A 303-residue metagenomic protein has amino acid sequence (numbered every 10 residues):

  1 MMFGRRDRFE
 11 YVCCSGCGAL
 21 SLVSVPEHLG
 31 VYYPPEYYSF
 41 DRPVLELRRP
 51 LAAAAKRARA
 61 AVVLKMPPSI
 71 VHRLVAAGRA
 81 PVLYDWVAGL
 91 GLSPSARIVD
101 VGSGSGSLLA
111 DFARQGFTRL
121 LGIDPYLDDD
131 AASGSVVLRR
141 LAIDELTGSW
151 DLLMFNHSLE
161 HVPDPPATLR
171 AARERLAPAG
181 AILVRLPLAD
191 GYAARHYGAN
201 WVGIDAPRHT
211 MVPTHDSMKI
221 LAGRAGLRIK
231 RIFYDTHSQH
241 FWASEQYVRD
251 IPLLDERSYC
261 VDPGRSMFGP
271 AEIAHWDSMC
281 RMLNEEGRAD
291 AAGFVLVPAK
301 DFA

Functional and structural regions predicted by a protein language model:
M1-R57: N-terminal juxtadomain amphipathic helix that follows a signal peptide/anchor or precedes a small N-terminal auxiliary
M2-G4, Y234-A303: A C-terminal cap/extension of S-adenosyl-L-methionine-dependent methyltransferases that defines the acceptor-substrate
L20, T118, R228: Residue-level detector of anion-binding/catalytic polar loops
L22-V23, G30, S107-L109, G191-A194 (+1 more regions): Short catalytic/ligand-binding loop motif for oxyanion handling, primarily in non-cytosolic enzymes, centered on
A58-V63, P67-S95: Conserved alpha-helix/loop element of class I SAM-dependent methyltransferases that forms part of the SAM/SAH-binding
A80-N200, P207-R224, A291-K300: Conserved SAM-binding loop
Y197-D205, Q246-P252: Short glycine/proline- and charge-enriched loop/turn segments that cap or connect secondary-structure elements
D216-D235, G269-E272: A SAM-dependent methyltransferase catalytic signature shared across enzymes that methylate proteins
